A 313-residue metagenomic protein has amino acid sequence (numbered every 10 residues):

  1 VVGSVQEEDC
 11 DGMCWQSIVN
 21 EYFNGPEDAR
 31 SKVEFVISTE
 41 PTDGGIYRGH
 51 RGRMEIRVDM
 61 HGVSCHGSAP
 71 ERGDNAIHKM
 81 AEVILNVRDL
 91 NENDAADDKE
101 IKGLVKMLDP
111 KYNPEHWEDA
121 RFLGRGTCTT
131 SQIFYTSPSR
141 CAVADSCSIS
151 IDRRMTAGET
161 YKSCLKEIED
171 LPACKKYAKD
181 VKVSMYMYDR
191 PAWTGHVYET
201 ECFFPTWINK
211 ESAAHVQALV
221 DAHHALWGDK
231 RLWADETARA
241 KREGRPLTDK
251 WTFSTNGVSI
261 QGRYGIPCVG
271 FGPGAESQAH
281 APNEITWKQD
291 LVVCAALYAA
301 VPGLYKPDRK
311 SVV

Functional and structural regions predicted by a protein language model:
V1-E55: Acidic/histidine-rich catalytic neighborhood of metal-dependent amide-processing enzymes
D9, P41, R57-V313: Metal-dependent amide/peptide-bond hydrolase catalytic core, centered on the "pita-bread" metallohydrolase fold
